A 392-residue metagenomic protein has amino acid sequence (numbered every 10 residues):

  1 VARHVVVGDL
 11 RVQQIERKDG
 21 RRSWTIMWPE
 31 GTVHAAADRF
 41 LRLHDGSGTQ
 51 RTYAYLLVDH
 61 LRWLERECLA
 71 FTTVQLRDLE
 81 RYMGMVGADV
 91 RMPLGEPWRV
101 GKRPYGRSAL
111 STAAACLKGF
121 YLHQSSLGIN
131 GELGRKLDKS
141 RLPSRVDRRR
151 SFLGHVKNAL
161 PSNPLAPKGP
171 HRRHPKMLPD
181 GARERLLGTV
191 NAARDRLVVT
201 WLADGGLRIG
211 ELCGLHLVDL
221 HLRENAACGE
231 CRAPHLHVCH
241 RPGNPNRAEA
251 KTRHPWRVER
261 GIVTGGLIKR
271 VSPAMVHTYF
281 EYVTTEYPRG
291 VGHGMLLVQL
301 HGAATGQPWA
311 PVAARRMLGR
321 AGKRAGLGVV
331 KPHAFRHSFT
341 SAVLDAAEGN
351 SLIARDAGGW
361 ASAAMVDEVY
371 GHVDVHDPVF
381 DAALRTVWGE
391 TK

Functional and structural regions predicted by a protein language model:
V1-R3, M365, R385-K392: C-terminal secondary-structure termini that scaffold catalytic or DNA-interacting sites
A36-T49, V58-L153, R185: N-terminal core-binding DNA-recognition domain of tyrosine recombinases/integrases
E132-E184, G302-T305: Flexible interdomain linker/hinge and immediately adjacent N-terminus of the catalytic tyrosine-recombinase domain
L178-I209: Basic, Lys/Arg- and aromatic-enriched nucleic-acid-binding interface segment
G214-T278: Conserved tyrosine-mediated DNA breakage-rejoining catalytic core shared by Y-recombinases
R260-L327: Active-site/catalytic core of tyrosine-dependent DNA strand-transfer enzymes
A334-A361, E368-V369: C-terminal catalytic core of tyrosine-transesterase DNA break-rejoin enzymes
G358-A383: Catalytic-site neighborhood detector that most strongly recognizes the C-terminal catalytic loop/helix of tyrosine
